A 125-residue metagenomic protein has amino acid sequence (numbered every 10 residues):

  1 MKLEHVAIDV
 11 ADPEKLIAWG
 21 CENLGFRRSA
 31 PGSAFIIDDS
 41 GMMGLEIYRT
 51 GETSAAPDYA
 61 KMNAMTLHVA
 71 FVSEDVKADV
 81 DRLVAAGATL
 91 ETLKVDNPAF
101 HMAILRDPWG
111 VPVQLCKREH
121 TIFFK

Functional and structural regions predicted by a protein language model:
M1, A64, P98-F100: Loop/turn position at the start of each blade in beta-propeller repeats
M1-I17, T66-S73, E119-K125: N-terminal beta-strand motif that seeds the catalytic metal site of vicinal oxygen chelate
D12-R28: Amphipathic alpha-helical segments
W19, K77-R82: Short amphipathic alpha-helices within nucleic acid-binding modules
G25-P31, T89-K94: Short secondary-structure junctions
R27-K61, P112-R118: Conserved short beta-strand elements that form part of the metal-binding/catalytic scaffold of enzyme active sites
G44, A70, M102-I104: Short hydrophobic/aromatic beta-strand element in the GNAT-like acyltransferase core that lines or flanks the acyl-donor
V80-K125: Vicinal oxygen chelate
